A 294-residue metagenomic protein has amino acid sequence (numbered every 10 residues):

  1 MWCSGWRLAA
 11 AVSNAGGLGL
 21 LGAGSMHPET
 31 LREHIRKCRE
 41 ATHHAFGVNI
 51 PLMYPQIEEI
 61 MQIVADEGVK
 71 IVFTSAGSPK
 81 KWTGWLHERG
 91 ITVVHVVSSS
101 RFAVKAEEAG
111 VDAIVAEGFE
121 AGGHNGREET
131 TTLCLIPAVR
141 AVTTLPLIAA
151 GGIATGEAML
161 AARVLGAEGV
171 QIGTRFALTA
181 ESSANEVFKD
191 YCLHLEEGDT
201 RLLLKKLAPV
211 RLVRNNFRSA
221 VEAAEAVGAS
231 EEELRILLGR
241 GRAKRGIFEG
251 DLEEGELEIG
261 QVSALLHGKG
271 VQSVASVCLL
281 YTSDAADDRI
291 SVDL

Functional and structural regions predicted by a protein language model:
M1-P146: Active-site entrance/lid segments in N-terminal catalytic domains of soluble metabolic enzymes
C3, I153-A154: Residue-level detector of alpha-helix initiation sites
L8, G126-I148, A154-S283, R289: Conserved active-site-proximal phosphate/metal-binding subdomains
L18, D287-D288: A very general structural signal that marks isolated residues within well-ordered alpha-helical segments
D293-L294: Hydrophobic alpha-helical segments, chiefly the membrane-spanning helices and signal/signal-anchor peptides
